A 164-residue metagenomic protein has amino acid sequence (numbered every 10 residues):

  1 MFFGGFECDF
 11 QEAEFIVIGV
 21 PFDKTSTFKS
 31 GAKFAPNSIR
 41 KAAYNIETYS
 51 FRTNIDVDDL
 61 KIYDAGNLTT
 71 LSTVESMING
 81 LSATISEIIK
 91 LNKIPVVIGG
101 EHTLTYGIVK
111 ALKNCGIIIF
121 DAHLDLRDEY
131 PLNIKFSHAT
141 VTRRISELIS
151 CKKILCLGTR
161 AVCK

Functional and structural regions predicted by a protein language model:
M1-K164: Conserved alpha-helical scaffold segments that buttress catalytic/binding sites
